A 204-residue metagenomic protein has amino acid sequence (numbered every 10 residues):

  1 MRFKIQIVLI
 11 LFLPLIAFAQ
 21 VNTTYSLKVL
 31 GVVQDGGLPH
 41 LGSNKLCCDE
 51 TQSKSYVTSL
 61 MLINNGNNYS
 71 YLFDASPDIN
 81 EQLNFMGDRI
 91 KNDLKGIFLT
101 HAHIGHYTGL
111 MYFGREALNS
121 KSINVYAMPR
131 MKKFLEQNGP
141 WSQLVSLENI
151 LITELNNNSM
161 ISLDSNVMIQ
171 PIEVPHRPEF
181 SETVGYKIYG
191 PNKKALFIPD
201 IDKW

Functional and structural regions predicted by a protein language model:
M1-T23: Bacterial Sec-dependent N-terminal signal peptides
V21-M86, I152-W204: Core dinuclear metal-dependent hydrolase active-site scaffold
G31, A127-P129: Short beta-strand/turn micro-motifs composed of small residues that flank or help shape donor/cofactor-binding pockets
N65-Y126: Active-site metal-binding motif and surrounding structural segment of the metallo-beta-lactamase
I90-N92, A117-S120, S142-T153: A short alpha->loop->secondary-structure connector
N92, G105, E148, S165-V167: Structured loop/turn residues at beta-strand edges in well-structured enzyme cores
I104-G105, K133, H176, K203: Active-site micro-motifs of SAM-dependent methyltransferase domains
R130-G139: A short, active-site helix/loop in glycosyltransferases that binds the activated sugar's phosphate group
